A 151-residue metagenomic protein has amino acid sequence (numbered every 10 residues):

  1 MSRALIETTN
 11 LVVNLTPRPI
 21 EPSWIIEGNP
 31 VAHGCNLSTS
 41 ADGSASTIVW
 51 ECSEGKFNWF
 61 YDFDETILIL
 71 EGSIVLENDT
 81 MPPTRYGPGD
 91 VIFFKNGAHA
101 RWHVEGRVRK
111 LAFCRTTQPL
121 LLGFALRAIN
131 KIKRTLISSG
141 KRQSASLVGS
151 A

Functional and structural regions predicted by a protein language model:
M1-G43, A145-A151: A short, N-terminal "cap"/entry segment at the start of jelly-roll beta-barrel domains of the cupin/DSBH fold
D42-G43, H103-A151: Double-stranded beta-helix
G43-Y61: Conserved short histidine dyad/triad with adjacent acidic residue
T47-V49, T66, V91-F93: Conserved hydrophobic/aromatic beta-strand scaffold that supports enzyme active sites
C52, Y61-L76: Short, conserved beta-strand element in jelly-roll/cupin
W59, L76, K110-F113: Short hydrophobic/aromatic-rich beta-strand segments that constitute the beta-sheet cores of beta-sandwich/beta-barrel
T80-N96: Short acidic-glycine-tyrosine-enriched beta hairpin
A98-R101: Short, charged beta-turn/beta-strand-edge "cap" motif at the junction between a beta-strand and an adjacent loop
